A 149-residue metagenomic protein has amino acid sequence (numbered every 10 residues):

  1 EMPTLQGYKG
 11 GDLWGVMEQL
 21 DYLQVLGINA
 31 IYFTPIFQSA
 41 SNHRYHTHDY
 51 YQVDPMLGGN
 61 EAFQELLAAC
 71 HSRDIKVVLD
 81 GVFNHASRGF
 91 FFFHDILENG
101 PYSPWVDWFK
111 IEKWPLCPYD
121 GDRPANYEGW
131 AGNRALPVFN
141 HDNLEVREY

Functional and structural regions predicted by a protein language model:
E1-E148: Acidic/aromatic-lined carbohydrate-recognition and catalytic surfaces of CAZymes acting on diverse glycans
